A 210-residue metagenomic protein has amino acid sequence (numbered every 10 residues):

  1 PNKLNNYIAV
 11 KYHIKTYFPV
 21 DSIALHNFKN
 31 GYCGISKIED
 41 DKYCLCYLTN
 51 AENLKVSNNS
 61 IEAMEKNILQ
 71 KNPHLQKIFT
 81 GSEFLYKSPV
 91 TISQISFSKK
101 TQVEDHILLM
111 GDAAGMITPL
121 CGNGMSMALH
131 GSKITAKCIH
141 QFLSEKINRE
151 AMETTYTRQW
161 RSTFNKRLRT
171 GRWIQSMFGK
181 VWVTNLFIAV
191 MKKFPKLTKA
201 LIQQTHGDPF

Functional and structural regions predicted by a protein language model:
P1-I78: Predominantly flavin-linked oxidoreductase catalytic cores and closely associated redox partners
L4, N58-N59, G122, S126-L129 (+6 more regions): Electropositive phosphate-/nucleotide-binding environments in soluble metabolic enzymes
P19, N30-C33, Y43, F84 (+8 more regions): Short capping/connector residues at structural and topological boundaries
T49, P73-L85, I92-S93, R169-M191: FAD-dependent flavoprotein oxygenase/oxidase catalytic domain
N53-K66, G122-M125, I188-Q204: Short secondary-structure transition/capping segments
N59-C138: FAD/FMN-dependent oxidoreductases across multiple families
K137-F210: C-terminal helical "tail/cap" subdomain of flavin- and related membrane-associated enzymes
